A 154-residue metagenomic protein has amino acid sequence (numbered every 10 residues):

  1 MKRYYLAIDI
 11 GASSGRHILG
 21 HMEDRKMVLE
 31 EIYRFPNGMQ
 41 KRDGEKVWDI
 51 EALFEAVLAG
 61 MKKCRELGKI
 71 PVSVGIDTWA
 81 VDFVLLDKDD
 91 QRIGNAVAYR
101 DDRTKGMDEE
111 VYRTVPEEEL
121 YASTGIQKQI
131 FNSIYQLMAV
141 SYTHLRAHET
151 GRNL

Functional and structural regions predicted by a protein language model:
M1-N95, A122: N-terminal glycine/serine-rich phosphate-binding loop of ATP-dependent small-molecule kinases, especially carbohydrate
M61, R65-G68, Y112-V115, S141 (+1 more regions): Structural signal for hydrophobic packing residues in well-ordered secondary-structure cores of soluble enzyme domains
V84-Y142: Glycine-rich phosphate-binding loop and adjoining helix at the ATP-binding site of ATP-dependent phosphoryl-transfer
H144-A147, G151-L154: Single conserved hydrophobic/aromatic residue that forms the stacking wall/gate of nucleotide- or nucleobase-binding
